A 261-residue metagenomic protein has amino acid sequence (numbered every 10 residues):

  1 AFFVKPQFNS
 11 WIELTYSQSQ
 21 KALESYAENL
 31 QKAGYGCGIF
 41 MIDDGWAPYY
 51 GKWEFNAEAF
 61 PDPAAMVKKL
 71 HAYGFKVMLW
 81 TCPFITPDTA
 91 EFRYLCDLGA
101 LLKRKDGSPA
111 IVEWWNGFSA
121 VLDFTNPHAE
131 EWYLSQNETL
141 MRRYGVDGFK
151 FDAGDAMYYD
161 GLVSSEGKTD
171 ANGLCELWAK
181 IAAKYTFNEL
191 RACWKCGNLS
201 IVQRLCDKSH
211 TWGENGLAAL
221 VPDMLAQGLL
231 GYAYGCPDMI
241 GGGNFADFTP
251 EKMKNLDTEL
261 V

Functional and structural regions predicted by a protein language model:
A1-G38, K69, K76: Carbohydrate-recognition beta-sandwich/jelly-roll modules in extracellular/periplasmic carbohydrate-active proteins
G36-V261: Aromatic- and carboxylate-enriched substrate-binding clefts and catalytic-loop regions of carbohydrate-active enzymes
